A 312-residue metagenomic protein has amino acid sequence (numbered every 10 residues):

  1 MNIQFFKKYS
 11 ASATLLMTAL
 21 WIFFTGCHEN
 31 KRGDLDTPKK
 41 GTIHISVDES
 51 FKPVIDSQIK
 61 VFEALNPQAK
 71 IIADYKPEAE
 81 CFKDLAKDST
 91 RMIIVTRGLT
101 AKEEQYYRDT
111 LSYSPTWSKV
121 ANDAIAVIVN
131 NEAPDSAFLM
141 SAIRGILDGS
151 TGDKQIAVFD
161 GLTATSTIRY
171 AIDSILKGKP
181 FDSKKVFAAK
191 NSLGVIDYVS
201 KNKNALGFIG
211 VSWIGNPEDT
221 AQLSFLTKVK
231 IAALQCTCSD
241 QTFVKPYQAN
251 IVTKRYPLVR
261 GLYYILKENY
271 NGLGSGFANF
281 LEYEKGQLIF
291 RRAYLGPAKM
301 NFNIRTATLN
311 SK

Functional and structural regions predicted by a protein language model:
N2-L15: Bacterial N-terminal signal peptides that target proteins for export
I3-F5, C27-N66, K83-A86, S118-D123 (+1 more regions): Exported/periplasmic ABC-transporter solute-binding proteins
A13-T25: Bacterial N-terminal signal peptides
S46, I72, R91-I94: Short, conserved beta-strand segments within well-ordered enzyme catalytic domains that often line or immediately flank
Q68-F82: Central regulatory/effector-binding core of bacterial HTH transcription factors
A79-T110, P217: Pocket-flanking alpha-helical
S112-T116: Periplasmic N-terminal soluble interaction domains immediately after the signal peptide in Gram-negative
